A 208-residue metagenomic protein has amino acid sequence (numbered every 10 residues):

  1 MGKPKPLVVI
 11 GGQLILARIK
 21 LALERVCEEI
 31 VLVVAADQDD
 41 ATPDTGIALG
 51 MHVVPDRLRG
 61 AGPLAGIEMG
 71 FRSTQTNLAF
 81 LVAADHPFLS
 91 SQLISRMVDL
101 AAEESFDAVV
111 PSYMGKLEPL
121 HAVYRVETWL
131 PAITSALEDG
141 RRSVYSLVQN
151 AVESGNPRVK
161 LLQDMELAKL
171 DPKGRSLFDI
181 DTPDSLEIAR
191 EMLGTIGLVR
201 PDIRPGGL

Functional and structural regions predicted by a protein language model:
M1-R141, Q149-S176, E191-G197: Nucleotide and nucleotide-moiety/phosphate-recognizing core
V148, T182: A residue-level signal for conserved active-site and pocket-lining positions in enzyme catalytic cores
F178-I180: Conserved anion/nucleotide-ligand pocket segment
P183-L208: SAM-dependent methyltransferases
